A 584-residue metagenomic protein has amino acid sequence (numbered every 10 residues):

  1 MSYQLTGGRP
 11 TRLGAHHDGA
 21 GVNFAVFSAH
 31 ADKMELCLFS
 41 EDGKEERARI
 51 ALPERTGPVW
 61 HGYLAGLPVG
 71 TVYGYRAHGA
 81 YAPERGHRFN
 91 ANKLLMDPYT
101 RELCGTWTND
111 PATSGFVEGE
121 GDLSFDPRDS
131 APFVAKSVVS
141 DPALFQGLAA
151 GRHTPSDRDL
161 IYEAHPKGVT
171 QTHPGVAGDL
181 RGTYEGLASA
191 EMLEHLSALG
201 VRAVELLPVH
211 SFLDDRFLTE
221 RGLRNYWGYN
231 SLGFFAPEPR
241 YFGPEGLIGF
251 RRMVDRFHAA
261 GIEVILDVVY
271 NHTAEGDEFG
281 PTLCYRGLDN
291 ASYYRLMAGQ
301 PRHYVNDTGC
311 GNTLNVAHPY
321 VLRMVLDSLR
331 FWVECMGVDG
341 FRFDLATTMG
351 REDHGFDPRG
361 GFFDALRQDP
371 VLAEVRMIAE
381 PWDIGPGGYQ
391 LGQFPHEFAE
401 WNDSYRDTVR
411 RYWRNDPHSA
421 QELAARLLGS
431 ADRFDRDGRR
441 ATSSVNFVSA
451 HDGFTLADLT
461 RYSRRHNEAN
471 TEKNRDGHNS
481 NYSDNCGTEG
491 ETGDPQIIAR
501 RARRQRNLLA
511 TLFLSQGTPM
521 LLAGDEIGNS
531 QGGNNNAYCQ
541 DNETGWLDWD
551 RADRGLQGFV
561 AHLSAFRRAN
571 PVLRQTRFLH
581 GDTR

Functional and structural regions predicted by a protein language model:
M1-R240, T442-S483: N-terminal structural segment of carbohydrate-active enzymes
V26, Y75, A164, L206 (+10 more regions): Conserved, mostly hydrophobic/aromatic
S130, H153, H165-V338, L345-Q368 (+1 more regions): Substrate-binding/active-site clefts of carbohydrate-active enzymes
D159-E163, A203-E205, G261-I265, G340-R342 (+3 more regions): Structural preference for beta-strand elements that scaffold enzyme active sites
M192, G249-M253, V321-W332, R501-T511 (+3 more regions): Alpha-helical packing segments of well-folded alpha/beta enzyme cores
S197, R216-F234, Q531-A561: Extended hydrophobic/aromatic segments used for targeting, binding, or gating
E352, P358-A523, G528, N536-Q540 (+1 more regions): Conserved alpha/beta catalytic core and glycan-binding cleft of carbohydrate-active enzymes
A552-T583: Catalytic cores of secreted or luminal carbohydrate-active enzymes
